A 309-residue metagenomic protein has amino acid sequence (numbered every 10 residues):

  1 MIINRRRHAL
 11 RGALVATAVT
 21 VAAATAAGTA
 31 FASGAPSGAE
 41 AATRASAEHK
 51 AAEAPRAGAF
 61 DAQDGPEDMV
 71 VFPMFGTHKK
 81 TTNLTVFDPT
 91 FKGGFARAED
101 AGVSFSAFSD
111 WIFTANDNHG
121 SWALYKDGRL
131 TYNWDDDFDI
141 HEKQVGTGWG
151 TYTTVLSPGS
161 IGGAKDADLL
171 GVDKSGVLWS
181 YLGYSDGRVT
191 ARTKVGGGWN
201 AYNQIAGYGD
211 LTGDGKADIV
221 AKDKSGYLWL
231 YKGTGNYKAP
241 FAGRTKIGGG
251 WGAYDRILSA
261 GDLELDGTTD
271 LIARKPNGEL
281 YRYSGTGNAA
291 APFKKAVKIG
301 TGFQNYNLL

Functional and structural regions predicted by a protein language model:
I2-L309: Trp/Gly-enriched beta-strand/coil motifs that build multi-repeat beta-propeller-like domains and related W-rich binding
